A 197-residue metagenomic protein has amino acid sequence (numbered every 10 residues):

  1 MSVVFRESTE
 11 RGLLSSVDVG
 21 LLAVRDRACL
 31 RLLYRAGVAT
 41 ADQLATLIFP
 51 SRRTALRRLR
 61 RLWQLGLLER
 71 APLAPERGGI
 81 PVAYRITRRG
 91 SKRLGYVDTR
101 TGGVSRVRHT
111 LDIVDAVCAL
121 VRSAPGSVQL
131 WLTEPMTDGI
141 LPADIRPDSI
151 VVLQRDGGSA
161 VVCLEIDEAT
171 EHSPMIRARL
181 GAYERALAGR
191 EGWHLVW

Functional and structural regions predicted by a protein language model:
M1-T101: Nuclease-adjacent, charged terminal/linker segments that flank catalytic cores
T46, C118, R122, R185: Short, well-ordered alpha-helices that flank and scaffold nucleotide-derived cofactor binding pockets
R60, V114-V121: A broadly conserved amphipathic alpha-helix scaffold signal in soluble, globular proteins
A71, R106, C118-V162, E168-A178: Active-site metal-binding core of divalent-cation-utilizing nuclease and nuclease-like domains
V97-I113: A short, highly charged nucleic-acid-interacting micro-segment common to nuclease and nuclease-linked defense proteins
E168-W197: Catalytic cores of nucleic-acid endonucleases
